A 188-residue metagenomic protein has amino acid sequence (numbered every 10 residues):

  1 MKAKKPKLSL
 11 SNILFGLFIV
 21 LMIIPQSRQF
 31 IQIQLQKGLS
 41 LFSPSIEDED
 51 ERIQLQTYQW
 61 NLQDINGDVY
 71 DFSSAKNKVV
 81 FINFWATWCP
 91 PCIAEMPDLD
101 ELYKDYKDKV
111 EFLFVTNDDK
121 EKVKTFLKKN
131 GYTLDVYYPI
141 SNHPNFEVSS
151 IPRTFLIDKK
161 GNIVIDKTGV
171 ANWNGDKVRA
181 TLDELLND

Functional and structural regions predicted by a protein language model:
M1-P6: N-terminal Lys/Arg-rich, disordered targeting/topogenic segments
S9-P25: Hydrophobic membrane-insertion alpha-helices, especially the h-region of bacterial N-terminal signal peptides
Q26-Q59: N-proximal helix/coil linker or "cap" segments that precede and/or mark the start of modular domains
Q54-V80: A short beta-strand-turn-helix
K76, F84-K104: Conserved redox-active cysteine motifs that mediate thiol-disulfide chemistry, especially di-cysteine Cys-X(1-2)-Cys
I82, L113-V115: Conserved hydrophobic packing residues within short motifs/helices of P-loop NTPase cores of ABC-family ATPases
L113, K124-K160, T168: Short, internal strand/loop/helix patches that form the active-site neighborhood or redox-interaction surface
K159-D188: Thiol-/selenol-based redox modules, centered on thioredoxin-like and closely related oxidoreductase domains
